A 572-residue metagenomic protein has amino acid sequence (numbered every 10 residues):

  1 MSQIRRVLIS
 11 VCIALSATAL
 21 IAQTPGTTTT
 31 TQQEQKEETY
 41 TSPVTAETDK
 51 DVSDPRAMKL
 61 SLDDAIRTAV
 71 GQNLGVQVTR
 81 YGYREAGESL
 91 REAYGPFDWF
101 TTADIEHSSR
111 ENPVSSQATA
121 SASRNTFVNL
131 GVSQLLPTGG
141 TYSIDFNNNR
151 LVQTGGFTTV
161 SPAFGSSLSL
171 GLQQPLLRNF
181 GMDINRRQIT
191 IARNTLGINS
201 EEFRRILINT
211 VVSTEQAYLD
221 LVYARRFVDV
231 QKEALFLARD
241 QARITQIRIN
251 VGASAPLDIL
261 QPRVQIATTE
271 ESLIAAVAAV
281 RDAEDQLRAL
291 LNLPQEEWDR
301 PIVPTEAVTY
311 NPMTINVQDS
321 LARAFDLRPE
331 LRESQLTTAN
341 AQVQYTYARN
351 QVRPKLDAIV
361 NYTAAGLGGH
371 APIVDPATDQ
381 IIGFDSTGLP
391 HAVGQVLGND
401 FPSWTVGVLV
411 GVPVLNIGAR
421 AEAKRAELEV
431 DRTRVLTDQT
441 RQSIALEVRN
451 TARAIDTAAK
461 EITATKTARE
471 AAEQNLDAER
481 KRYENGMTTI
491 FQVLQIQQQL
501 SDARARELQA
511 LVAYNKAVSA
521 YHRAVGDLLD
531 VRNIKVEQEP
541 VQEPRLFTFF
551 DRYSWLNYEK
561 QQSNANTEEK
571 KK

Functional and structural regions predicted by a protein language model:
S2-I9, T24, E111, P294-W298 (+7 more regions): Acidic, low-complexity, intrinsically disordered peripheral segments
T24-N125, L172-R187, I191-R193, P304-Q344 (+6 more regions): Bacterial Sec-pathway N-terminal export signals of envelope proteins
Q77-Y81, Y94, P137-G165, L177-E201 (+10 more regions): Sec/SRP-type N-terminal targeting helices
A93, S200-S320, A454, A478-R482 (+3 more regions): Periplasmic alpha-helical coiled-coil/stalk elements that build and connect Gram-negative outer-membrane
T101-I105, G140-F146, L172, L356-V360: Membrane-embedded beta-strand positions of outer-membrane beta-barrel proteins
H107-E111, N148-V152, L176, L291 (+3 more regions): Transmembrane beta-strands of outer-membrane beta-barrel pores
A120-R124, P162-F164, T314, G398-P402 (+1 more regions): Short sequence motifs at beta-strands and strand-loop junctions characteristic of Gram-negative outer-membrane
